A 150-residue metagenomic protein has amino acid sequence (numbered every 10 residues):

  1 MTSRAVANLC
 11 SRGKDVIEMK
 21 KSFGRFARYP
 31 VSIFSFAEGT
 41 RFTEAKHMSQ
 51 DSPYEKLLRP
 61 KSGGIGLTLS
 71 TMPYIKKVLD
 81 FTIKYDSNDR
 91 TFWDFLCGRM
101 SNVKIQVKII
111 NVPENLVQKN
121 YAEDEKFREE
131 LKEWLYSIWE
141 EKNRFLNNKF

Functional and structural regions predicted by a protein language model:
M1-K20: Membrane-interfacial amphipathic helices and adjacent loop/beta segments that form the lipid-substrate binding surface
T2, A27-N120: A cross-family acyltransferase "interaction/gating" segment
L9-G13, E55, A122-E125, E129: Charge-dense, low-complexity intrinsically disordered segments
M19, I75, F95-L96, L135 (+1 more regions): Generic hydrophobic, helix-prone segments enriched in Leu/Val/Ile
M19-R28: Short amphipathic alpha-helices and their capping/turn segments at secondary-structure boundaries
Q118-F150: Accessory terminal regions of nucleic-acid processing enzymes
